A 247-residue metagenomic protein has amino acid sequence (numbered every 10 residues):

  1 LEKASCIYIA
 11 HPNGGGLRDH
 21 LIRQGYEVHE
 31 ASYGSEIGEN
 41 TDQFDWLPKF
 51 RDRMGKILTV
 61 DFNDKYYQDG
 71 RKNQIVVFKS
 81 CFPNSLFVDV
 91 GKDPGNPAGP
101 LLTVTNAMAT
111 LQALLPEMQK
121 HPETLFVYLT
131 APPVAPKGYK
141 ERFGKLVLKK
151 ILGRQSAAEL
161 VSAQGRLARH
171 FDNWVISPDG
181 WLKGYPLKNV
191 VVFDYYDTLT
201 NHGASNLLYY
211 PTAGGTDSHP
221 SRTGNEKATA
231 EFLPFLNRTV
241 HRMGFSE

Functional and structural regions predicted by a protein language model:
E2-L101: Conserved SGNH/GDSL esterase-like catalytic core that processes O-acyl groups on lipids and polysaccharides
A4, P94-A107, E159-A163, G215-P220: The substrate-binding groove and active-site-proximal loops of carbohydrate-active enzymes, especially glycoside
P12, G16, I75, L102 (+6 more regions): Extracytoplasmic/secreted proteins, especially bacterial periplasmic and envelope-associated proteins
L21-R23, Y67-K72, Q119-H121, G184-K188 (+1 more regions): Extracellular/periplasmic catalytic domains that process cell-envelope and extracellular macromolecules
I22-Y26, C81, P116-E123, I176 (+2 more regions): Sec-exported extracytoplasmic/periplasmic mature domains
V77-S80, V127-T130, N189-D197: Extended hydrophobic secondary-structure segments that form protein cores and membrane-embedded regions
V104-L146: Hydrophobic, aromatic-enriched interface-forming segments
A135-E247: Catalytic His-Asp segment of secreted/periplasmic serine-dependent ester chemistry enzymes
